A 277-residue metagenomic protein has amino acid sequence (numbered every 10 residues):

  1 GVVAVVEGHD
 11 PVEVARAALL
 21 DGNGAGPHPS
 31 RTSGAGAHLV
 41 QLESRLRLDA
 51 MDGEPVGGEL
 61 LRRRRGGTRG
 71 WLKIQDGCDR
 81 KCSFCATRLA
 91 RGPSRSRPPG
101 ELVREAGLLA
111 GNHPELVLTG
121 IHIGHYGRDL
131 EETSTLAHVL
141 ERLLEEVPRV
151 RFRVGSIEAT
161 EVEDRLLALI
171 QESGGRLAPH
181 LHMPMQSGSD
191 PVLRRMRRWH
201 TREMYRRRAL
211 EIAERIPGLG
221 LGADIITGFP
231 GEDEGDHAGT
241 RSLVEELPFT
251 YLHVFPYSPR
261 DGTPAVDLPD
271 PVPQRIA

Functional and structural regions predicted by a protein language model:
G1-Y126, L181, R202-E214, A238-E246 (+1 more regions): Proteins enriched for Cys/Gly/acidic motifs involved in redox and nucleic-acid/cofactor modification
D10-P11, H38, V139, V162 (+1 more regions): Alpha-helical structural motif
G67, R95, P99, E132-L136 (+2 more regions): Generic structural signal for well-ordered, non-membrane alpha-helical segments in soluble metabolic enzymes
G111-E234: Conserved SAM/AdoMet-binding glycine-rich loop
L193-M196, P264-L268: Short acidic, glycine/proline-rich loop/turn micro-motifs
I226-P248: Solvent-exposed, charged interface segments at domain starts and junctions
D267-A277: Terminal RNA-binding accessory module
